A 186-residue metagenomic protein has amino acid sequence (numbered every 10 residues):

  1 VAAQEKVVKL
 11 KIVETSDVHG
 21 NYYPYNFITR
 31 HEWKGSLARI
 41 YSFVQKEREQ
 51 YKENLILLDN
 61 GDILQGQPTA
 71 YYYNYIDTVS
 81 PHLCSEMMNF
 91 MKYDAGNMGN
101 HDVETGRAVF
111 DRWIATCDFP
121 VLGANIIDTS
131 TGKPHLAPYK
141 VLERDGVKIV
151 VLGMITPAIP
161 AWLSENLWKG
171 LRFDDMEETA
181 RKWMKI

Functional and structural regions predicted by a protein language model:
A3-I186: Acidic, metal/ion-coordinating pockets
